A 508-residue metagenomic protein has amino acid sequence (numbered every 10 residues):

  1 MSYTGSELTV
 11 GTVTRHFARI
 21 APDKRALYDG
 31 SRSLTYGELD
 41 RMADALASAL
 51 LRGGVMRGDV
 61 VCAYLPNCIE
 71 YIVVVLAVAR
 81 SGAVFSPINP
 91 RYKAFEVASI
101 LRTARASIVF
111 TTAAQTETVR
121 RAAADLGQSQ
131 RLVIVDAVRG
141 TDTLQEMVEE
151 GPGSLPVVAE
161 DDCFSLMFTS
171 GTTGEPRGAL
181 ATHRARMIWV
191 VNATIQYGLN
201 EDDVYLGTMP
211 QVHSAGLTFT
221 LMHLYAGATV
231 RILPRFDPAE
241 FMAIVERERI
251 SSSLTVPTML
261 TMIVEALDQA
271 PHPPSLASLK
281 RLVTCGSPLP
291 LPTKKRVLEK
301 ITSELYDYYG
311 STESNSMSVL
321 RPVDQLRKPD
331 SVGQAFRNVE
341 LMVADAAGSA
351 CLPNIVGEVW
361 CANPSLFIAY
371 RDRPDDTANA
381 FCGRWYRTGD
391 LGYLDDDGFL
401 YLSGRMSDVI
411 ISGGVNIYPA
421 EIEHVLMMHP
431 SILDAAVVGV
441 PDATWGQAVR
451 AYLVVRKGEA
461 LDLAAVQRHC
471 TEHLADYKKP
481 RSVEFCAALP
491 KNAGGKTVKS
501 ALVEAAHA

Functional and structural regions predicted by a protein language model:
S6, R15, D23-C68, I72-L76 (+1 more regions): Conserved AMP-binding/adenylate-forming core of the ANL superfamily
E7, P22, R139, E150-F168 (+2 more regions): Conserved pre-ATP/AMP-binding loop-to-beta segment of ANL
T35-E38, F164-I188: Conserved AMP-binding A3 loop
D40-L46, E160, A179-N200, T208 (+2 more regions): Conserved structural elements of the adenylate-forming
Y92-F95, V109-T111, V245, S253 (+8 more regions): AMP-binding/adenylate-forming catalytic core of the ANL superfamily
A114-E160, L267-Q269: ANL superfamily adenylate-forming
M187-V204, V212-S252, A266-L267: Conserved AMP-binding/adenylation subdomain of ANL enzymes
Y225, I250-T255, V264-R327, E340: Gly/Ser/Thr-rich phosphate-binding loop
